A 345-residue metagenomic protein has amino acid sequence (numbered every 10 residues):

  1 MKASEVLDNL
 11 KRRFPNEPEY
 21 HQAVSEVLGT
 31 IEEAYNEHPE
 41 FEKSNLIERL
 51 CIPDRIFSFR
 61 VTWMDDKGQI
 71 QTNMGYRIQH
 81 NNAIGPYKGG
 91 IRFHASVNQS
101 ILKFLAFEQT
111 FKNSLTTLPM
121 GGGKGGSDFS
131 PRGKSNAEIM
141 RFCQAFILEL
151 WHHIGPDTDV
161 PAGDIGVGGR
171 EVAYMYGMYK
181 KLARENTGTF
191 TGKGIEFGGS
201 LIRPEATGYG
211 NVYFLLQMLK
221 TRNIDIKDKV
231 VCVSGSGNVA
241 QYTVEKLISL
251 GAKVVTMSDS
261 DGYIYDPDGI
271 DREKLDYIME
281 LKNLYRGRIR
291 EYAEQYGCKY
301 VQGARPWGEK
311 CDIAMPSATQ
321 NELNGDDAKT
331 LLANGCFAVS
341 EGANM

Functional and structural regions predicted by a protein language model:
M1-I202: N-terminal ligand-binding/catalytic initiation module
R55-V61, M74, K229, L250-K253 (+2 more regions): Structural beta-strand/beta-sheet cores of well-ordered domains, especially the beta-sheet scaffolds that support
N73, S234, Y242, S258-S260 (+2 more regions): Generic beta-strand/beta-sheet core signal
Y87, G123, L250-G251, G308-K310: Short, well-ordered loop/turn elements at secondary-structure boundaries
P156-D157, I224-K229, E309-D312, T330-A338: Short, surface-exposed connector motifs at secondary-structure boundaries
K181, L216-I224, Q320, K329: Conserved helix-loop functional segments at active or binding sites
T191-G194, G199-G308: Glycine-rich phosphate/diphosphate-binding loop of Rossmann-like nucleotide-binding domains
I313-G325, K329-M345: ADP-ribose/adenylate-binding Rossmann-like module
